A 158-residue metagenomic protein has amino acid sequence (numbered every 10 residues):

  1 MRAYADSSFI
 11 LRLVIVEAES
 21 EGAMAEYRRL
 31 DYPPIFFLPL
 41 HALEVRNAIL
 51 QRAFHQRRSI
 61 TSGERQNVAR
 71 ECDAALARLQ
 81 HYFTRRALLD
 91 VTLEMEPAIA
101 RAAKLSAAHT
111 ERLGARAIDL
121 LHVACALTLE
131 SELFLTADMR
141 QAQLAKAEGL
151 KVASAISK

Functional and structural regions predicted by a protein language model:
M1-R65, M139, K151: Short, well-structured N-terminal submotif of metal-dependent ribonuclease cores
R2, Q51, A108, V123-K158: Acidic, PIN/NYN-like endoribonuclease modules and their adjacent C-terminal/linker elements
P33, E111, E132: Short acidic/polar active-site loop segments enriched in Thr and Asp
H41-E44, E94-A98, I118-H122: Short, conserved alpha-helical segments within structured domains
S59-L79: Short mixed-charge
D73-T110: Acidic catalytic patch
